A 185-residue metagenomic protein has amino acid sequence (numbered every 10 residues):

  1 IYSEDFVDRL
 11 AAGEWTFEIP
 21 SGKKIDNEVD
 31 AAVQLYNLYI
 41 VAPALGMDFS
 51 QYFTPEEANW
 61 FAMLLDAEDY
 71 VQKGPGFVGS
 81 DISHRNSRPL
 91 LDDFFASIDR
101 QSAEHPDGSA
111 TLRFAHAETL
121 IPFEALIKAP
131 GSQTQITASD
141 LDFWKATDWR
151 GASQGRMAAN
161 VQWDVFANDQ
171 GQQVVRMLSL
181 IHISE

Functional and structural regions predicted by a protein language model:
I1-T111, A115-S184: Signature for phosphate-centric chemistry
